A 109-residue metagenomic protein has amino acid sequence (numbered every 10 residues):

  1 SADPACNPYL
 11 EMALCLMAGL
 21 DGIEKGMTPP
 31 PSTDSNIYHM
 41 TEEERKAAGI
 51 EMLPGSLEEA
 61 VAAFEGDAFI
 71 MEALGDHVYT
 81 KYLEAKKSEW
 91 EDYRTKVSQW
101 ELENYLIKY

Functional and structural regions predicted by a protein language model:
S1-Y109: Catalytic-core signal marking the mid-to-C-terminal active-site face
